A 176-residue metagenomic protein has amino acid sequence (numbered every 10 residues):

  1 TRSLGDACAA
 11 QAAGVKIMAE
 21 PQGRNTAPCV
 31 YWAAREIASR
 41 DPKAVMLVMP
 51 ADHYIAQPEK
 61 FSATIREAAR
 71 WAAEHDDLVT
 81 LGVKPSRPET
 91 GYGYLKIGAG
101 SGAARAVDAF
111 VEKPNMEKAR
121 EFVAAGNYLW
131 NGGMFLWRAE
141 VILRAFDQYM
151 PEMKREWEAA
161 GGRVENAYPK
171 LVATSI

Functional and structural regions predicted by a protein language model:
T1-P50, A56-S62, R66, V83: Conserved N-terminal catalytic core of the sugar/cofactor nucleotidyltransferase
A13-G14, D41-A44, E74-L78, T90 (+2 more regions): Short coil/turn connectors at secondary-structure junctions
P21, M49-A51, P58, G82-P85 (+3 more regions): Fold-independent oxyanion-binding glycine-rich loops and adjacent beta-strand/coil segments at enzyme active sites
G23-P28, R87-E89, M116-K118: A short acidic, often aromatic-flanked loop/helix-cap motif at beta-alpha or helix-coil junctions that lines enzyme
A38-S39, A73, A124: Residue-level signal for alpha-helix termini/capping positions
P58-A103: Basic phosphate/pyrophosphate-binding loop/patch that engages nucleotide-derived ligands
Y92-I176: Catalytic core of tubulin tyrosine ligase-like
